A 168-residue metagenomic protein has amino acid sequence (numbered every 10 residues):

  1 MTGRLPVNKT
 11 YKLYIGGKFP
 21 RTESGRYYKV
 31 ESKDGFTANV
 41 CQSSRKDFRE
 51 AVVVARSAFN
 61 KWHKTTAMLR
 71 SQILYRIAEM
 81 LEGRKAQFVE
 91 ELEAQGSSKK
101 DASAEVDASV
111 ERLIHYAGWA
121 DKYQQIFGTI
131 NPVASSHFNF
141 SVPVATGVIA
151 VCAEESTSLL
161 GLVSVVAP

Functional and structural regions predicted by a protein language model:
M1-H137, P168: N-terminal Rossmann-like NAD(P)+-binding subdomain of aldehyde/semialdehyde dehydrogenases
I126-P168: Conserved small-residue-rich beta-alpha loop and adjacent elements that most often cradle the phosphate/pyrophosphate
